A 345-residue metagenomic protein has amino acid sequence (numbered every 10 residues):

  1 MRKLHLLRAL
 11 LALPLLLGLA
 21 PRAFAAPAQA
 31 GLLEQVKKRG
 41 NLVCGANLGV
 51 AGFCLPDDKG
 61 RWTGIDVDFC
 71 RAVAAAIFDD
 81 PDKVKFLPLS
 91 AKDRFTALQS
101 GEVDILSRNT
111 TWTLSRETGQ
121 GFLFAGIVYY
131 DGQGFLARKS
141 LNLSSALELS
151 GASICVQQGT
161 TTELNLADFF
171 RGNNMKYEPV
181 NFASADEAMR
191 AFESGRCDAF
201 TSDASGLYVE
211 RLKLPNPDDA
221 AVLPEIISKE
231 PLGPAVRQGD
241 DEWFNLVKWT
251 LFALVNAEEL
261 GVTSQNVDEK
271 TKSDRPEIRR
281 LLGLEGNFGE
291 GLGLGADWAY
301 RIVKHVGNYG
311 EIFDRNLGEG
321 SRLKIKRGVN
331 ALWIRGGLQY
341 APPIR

Functional and structural regions predicted by a protein language model:
R8-R22: Bacterial N-terminal signal peptides
A26-S107, Y309, L332: Extracytoplasmic small-molecule ligand-binding "clamshell" domains of the periplasmic binding protein/Venus flytrap
Q29, V84-T96, L141, P179-S194: Short helix-initiation/N-cap motifs at beta->coil->alpha
K37-N41, A74-D82, Q99-V103, S140 (+4 more regions): Sec-exported extracytoplasmic/periplasmic mature domains
V43-G52, W62-I77, T111, D131-A183 (+1 more regions): Bilobed "Venus flytrap"/periplasmic-binding protein-like clamshell domains and structurally analogous long
D68-R71, A75-I77, K139-L143, L147 (+5 more regions): Extended ligand-binding regions for polar small-molecule ligands
R71, A75, D79, K83-E148 (+2 more regions): Acidic, polar ligand-binding/catalytic clefts
L284-R345: C-terminal functional modules
